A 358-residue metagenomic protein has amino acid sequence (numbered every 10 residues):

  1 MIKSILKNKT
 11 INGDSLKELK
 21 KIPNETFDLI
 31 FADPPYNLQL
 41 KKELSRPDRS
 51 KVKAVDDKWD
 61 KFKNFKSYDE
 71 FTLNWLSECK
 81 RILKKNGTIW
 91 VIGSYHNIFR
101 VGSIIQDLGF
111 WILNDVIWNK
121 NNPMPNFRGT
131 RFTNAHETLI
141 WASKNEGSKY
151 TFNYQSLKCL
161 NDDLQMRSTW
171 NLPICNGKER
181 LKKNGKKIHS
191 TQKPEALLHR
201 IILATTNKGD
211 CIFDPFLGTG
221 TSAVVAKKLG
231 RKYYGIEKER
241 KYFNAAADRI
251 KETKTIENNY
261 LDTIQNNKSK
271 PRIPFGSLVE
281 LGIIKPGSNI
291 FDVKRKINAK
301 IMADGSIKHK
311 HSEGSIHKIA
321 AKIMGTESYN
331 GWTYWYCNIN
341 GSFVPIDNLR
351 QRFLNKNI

Functional and structural regions predicted by a protein language model:
M1-G235: Core catalytic lobe of class I
I2-K20, A247-I273: S-adenosyl-L-methionine
Y95, E239, R249: Residues in the short beta-alpha loop(s) of Rossmann-like NAD(P)-binding domains
D107, A204, R249, K322 (+1 more regions): Active-site catalytic microenvironments for nucleophilic, acid-base chemistry
N119-N121, E237, F243, K251: Short beta-strand edge segments in extracellular beta-sheet folds
Y150-F152, N258, N330: Acidic/polar loop patches that form or flank catalytic/metal-binding clefts of enzymes that bind anionic ligands
D210, I236, N244-A246, K254-N259 (+1 more regions): Extended hydrophobic-aromatic, low-complexity segments
K228, K232, R240, A245 (+1 more regions): Intrinsically disordered, charged low-complexity linkers and terminal tails that flank or connect structured domains
